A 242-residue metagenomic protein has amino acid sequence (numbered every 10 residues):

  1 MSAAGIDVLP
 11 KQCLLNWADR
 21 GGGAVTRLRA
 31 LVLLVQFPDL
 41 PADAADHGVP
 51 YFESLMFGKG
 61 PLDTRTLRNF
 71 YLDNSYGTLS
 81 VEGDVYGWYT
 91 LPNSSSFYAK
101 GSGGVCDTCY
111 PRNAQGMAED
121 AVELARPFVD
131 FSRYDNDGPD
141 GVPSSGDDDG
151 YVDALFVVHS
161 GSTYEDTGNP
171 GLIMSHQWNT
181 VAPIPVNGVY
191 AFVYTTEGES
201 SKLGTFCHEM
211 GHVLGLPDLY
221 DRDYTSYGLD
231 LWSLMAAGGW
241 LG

Functional and structural regions predicted by a protein language model:
M1-L241: Active-site-proximal segment of zinc-dependent metalloprotease catalytic domains
